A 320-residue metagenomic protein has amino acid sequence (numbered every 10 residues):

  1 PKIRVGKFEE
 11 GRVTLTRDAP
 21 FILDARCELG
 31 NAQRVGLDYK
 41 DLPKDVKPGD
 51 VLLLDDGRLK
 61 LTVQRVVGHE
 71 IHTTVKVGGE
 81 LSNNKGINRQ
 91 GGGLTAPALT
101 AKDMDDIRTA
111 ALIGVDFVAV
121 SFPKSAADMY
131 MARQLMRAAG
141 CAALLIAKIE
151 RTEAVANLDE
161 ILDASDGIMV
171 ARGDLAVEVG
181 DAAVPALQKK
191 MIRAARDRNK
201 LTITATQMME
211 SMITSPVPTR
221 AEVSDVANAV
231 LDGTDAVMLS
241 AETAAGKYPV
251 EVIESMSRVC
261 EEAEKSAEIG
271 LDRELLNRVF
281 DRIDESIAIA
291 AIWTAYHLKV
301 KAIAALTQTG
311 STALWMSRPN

Functional and structural regions predicted by a protein language model:
P1-N320: Non-catalytic helical/linker scaffolds that mediate oligomerization, partner binding, and domain coupling around large
